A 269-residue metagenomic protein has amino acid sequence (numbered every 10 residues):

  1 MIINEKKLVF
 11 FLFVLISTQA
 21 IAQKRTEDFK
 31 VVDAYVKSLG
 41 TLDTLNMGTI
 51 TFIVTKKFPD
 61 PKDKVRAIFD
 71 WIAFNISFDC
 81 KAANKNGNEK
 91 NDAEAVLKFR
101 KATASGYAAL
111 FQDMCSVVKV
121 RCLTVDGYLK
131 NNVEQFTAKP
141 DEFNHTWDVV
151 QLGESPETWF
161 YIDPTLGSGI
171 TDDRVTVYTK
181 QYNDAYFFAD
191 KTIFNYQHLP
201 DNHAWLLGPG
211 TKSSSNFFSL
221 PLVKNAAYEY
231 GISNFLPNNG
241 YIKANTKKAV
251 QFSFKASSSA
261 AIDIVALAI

Functional and structural regions predicted by a protein language model:
M1, L97-G106, S219-A227: Short, charged low-complexity intrinsically disordered segments located at boundaries of structured domains
M1-K24: Bacterial Sec-dependent N-terminal signal peptides
V9, N144, T246-V250: Residues at beta-strand starts and edge strands
L15, I72-N75, D201: Alpha-helix boundary/capping residues
K24-T103, A109-Q112: Secondary-structure boundary elements
K57, T137, Y241-K243: Residues embedded in well-ordered secondary-structure elements
A109-A189: Hydrophobic/aromatic-rich core segments of domains that either
F160, T171-I269: Alpha-helical and coiled-coil interaction segments, frequently adjacent to or embedded within charge-biased
